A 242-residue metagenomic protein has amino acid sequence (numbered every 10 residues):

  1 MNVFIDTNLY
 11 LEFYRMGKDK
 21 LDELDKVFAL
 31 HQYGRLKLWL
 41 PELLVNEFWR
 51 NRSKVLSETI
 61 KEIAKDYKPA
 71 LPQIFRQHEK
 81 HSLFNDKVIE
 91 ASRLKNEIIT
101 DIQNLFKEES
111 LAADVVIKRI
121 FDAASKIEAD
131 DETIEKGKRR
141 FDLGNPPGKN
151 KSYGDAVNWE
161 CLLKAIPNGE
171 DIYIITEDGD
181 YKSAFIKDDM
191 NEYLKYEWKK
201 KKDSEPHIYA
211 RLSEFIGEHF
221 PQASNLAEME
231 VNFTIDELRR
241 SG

Functional and structural regions predicted by a protein language model:
M1-I172, G179-G242: Active-site-proximal, substrate-binding regions of enzyme catalytic domains and RNA-binding/basic surfaces
